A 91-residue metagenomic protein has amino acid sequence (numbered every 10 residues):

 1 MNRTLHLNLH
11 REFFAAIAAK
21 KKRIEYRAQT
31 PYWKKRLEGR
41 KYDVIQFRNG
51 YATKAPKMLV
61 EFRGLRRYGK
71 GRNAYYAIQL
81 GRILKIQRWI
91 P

Functional and structural regions predicted by a protein language model:
N2-P91: Structured alpha/beta reader/binder surfaces that contact nucleic acids or chromatin modification marks
